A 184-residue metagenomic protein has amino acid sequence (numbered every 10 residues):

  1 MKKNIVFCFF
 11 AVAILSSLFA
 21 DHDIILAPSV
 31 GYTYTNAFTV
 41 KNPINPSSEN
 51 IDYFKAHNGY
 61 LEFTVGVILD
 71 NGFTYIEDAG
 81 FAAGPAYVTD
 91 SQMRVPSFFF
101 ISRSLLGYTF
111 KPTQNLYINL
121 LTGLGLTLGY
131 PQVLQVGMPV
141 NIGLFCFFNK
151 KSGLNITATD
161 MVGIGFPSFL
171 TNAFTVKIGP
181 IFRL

Functional and structural regions predicted by a protein language model:
M1-I25: Cleavable N-terminal export/targeting peptides
F7-C8, P28, K150, T159: Short helix-onset patch at the extreme N-terminus, typifying the N->h transition of secretory signal peptides
A20-D70, T74, A173-L184: Short glycine/proline- and aromatic-enriched beta-strand/turn motifs that initiate or cap beta-hairpins
I25-T33, I76-G84, N119-G125, N155-M161 (+1 more regions): Transmembrane beta-strands of outer-membrane beta-barrel proteins
G31, F99-L105, Y117, T159 (+2 more regions): Detector for outer-membrane/organellar transmembrane beta-barrel domains, recognizing the amphipathic beta-strand
F38-S47, Y87-V95, P131-M138, I156 (+1 more regions): Outer-membrane beta-barrel translocator domains and adjoining extracellular loop/strand segments of Gram-negative
G59-M138, C146-K150, F182-L184: Gram-negative (and chloroplast) outer-membrane scaffold detector with strong preference for beta-barrel transmembrane
